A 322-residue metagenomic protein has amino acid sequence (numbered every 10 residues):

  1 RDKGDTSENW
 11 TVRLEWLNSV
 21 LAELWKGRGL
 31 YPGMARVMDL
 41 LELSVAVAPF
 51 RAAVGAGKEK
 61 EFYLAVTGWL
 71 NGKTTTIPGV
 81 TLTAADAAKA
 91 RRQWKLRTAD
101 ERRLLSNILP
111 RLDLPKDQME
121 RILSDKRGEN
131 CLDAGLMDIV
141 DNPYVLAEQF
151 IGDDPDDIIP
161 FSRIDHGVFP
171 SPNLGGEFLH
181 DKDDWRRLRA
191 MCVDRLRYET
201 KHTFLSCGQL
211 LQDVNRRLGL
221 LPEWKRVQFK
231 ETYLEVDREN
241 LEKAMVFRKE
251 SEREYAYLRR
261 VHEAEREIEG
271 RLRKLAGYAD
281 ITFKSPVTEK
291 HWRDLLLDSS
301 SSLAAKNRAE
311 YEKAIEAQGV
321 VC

Functional and structural regions predicted by a protein language model:
R1-C322: Helicase P-loop NTPase motor core of nucleic-acid translocases
